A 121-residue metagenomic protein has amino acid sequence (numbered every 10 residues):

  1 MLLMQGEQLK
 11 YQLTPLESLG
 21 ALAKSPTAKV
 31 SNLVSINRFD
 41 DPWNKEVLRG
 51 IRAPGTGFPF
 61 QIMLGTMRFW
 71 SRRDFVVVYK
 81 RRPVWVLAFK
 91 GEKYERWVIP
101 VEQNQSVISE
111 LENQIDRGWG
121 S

Functional and structural regions predicted by a protein language model:
M1-V30, V34-N37: Conserved beta-hairpin
P26, S35-S121: Acidic, Ser/Thr- and proline-rich intrinsically disordered linker/docking segments of eukaryotic scaffolds
